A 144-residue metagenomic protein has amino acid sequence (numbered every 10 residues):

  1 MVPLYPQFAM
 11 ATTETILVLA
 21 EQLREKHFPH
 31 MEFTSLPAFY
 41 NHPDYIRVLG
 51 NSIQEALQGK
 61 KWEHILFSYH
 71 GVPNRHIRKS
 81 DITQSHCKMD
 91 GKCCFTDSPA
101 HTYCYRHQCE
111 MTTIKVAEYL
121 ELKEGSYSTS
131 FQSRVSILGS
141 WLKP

Functional and structural regions predicted by a protein language model:
V2-P144: Extended amphipathic ligand-handling, pore-lining, and cofactor/metal-binding catalytic surfaces
